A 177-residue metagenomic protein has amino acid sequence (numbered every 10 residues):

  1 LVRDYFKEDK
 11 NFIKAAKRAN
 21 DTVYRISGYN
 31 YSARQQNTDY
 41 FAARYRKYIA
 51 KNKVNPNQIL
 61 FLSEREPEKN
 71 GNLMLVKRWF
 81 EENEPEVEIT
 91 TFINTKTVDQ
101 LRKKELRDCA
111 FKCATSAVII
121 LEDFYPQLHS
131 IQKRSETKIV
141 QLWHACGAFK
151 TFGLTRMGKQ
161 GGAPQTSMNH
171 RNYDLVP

Functional and structural regions predicted by a protein language model:
V2-A114, V118, Q127: N-terminal pre-catalytic "stem/leader" segment of glycosyltransferase-like enzymes
A114-V118, Q132-P177: Active-site-proximal region of nucleotide-activated glycan assembly enzymes, centered on histidine/acidic-rich loops
F124: Flexible loop residues that form catalytic and substrate-binding hotspots at small-molecule/glycan-binding clefts
